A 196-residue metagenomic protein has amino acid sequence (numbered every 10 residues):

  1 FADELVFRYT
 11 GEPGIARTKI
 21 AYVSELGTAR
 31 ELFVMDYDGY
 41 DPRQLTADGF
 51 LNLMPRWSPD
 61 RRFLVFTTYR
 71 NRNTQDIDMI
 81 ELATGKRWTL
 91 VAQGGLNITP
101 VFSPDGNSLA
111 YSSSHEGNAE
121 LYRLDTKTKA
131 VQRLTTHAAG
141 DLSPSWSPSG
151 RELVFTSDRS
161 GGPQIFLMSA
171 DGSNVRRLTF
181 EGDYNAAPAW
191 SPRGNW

Functional and structural regions predicted by a protein language model:
F1-Q44: C-terminal/domain-edge helix-coil "capping" segments
D3, R43-E81: Leucine-rich, hydrophobic repeat-scaffold detector
P13, S24-E31, A47-F50, T67-I77 (+9 more regions): A flexible loop/linker signature enriched in serine peptidases of the S9 family
I20, R61-L64, G106-A110, G150-V154 (+1 more regions): Hydrophobic beta-strand positions that form the internal "hydrophobic ladder" of WD40/Gbeta-like beta-propeller blades
D36-Y40, E81-G85, D125-K129, S169-S173: Short loop/turn segments that connect beta-strands within beta-propeller blades
R43, W88, Q132, V175-R176: A structural motif specific to WD40 beta-propellers
